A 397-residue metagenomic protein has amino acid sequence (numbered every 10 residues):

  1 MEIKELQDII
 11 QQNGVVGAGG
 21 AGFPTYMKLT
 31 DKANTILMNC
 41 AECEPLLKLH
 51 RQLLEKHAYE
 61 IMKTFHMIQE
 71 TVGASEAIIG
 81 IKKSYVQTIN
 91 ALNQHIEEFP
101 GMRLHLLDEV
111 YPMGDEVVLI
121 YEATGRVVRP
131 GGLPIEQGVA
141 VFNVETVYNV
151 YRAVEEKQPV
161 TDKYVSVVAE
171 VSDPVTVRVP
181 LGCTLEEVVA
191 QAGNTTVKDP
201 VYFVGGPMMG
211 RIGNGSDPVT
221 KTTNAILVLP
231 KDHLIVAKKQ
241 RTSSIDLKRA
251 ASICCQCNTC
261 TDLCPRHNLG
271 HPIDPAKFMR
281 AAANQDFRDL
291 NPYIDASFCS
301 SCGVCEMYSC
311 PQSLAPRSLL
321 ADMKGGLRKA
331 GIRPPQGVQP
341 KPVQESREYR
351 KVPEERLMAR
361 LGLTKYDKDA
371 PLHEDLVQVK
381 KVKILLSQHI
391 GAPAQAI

Functional and structural regions predicted by a protein language model:
G14-T30, M307: Conserved phosphate/anionic-ligand binding catalytic regions in large, soluble enzymes, centered on
I36, K56-V72: Histidine-anchored nucleotide/phosphate-binding helix
M38-H50, V171: Gly-rich Lys/Arg/Thr-decorated short loops/hinges at beta-loop-alpha junctions or inter-strand turns that position
V72-I79, T196-G205, C264, D289-P292 (+2 more regions): Flexible, glycine/charged-enriched surface loops at secondary-structure junctions
I78, K83-C183, Q191-K198, G206: Hydrophobic alpha-helical positions that pack around
Y111-V139, G215-I245: Active-site loop ensemble at the mouth of alpha/beta enzyme cores that anchors a bound cofactor
V165-E170, T196-P230: Ubiquitin-like/PB1-type beta-grasp interaction modules and other compact soluble beta-rich domains
L229-A251, T261, H267-K351, M358-E374 (+2 more regions): Ferredoxin-type iron-sulfur electron-transfer modules in oxidoreductases and energy-metabolism complexes
